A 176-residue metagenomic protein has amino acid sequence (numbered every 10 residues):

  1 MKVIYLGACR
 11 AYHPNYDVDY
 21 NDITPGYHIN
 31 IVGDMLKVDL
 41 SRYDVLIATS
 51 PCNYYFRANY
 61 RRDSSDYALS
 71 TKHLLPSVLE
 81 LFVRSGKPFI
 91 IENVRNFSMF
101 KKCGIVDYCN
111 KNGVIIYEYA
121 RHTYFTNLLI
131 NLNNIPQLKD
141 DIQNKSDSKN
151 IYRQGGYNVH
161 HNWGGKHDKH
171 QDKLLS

Functional and structural regions predicted by a protein language model:
M1-V3: Extreme N-terminal starter segment of soluble prokaryotic enzymes
Y5-A11: Class I SAM-dependent methyltransferase "Motif I" SAM/SAH-binding loop
G7, T24, P51, V94: Anionic group-transfer/hydrolysis microenvironments
H13-D39: Adenosine-cofactor binding site in Rossmann-like domains, unifying the SAM/SAH pocket of S-adenosylmethionine-dependent
V38-Y43, C52-S176: Class I S-adenosyl-L-methionine
I47: N-terminal Rossmann-like NAD(P) cofactor-binding module of classical short-chain dehydrogenase/reductase
